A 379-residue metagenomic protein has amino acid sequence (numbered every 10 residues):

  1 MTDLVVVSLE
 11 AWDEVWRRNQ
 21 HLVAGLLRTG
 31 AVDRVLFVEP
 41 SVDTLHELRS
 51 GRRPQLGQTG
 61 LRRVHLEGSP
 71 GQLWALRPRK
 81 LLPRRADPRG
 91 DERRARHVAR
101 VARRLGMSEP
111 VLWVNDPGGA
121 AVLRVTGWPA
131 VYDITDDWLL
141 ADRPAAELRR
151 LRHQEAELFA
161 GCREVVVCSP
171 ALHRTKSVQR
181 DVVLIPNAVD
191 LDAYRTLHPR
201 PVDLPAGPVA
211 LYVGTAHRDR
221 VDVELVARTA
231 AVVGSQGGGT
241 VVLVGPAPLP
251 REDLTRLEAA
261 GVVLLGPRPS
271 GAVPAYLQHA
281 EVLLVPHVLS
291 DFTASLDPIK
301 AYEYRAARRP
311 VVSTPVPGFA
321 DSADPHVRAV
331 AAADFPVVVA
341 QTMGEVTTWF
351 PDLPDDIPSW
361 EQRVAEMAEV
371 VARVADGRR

Functional and structural regions predicted by a protein language model:
R17, G271-Y276, L283-A306, S313-S322: Nucleotide-sugar-dependent
A99-R103, A145-V165: Membrane-proximal helix-turn-helix segments that form the acceptor-binding/catalytic region of lipid-linked
A160-V182, D321: A short, active-site helix/loop in glycosyltransferases that binds the activated sugar's phosphate group
A171, I185-L197: Carbohydrate-associated surface elements
V202-V221, V226-V232, V241: Conserved donor-binding/catalytic core segment of Leloir-type glycosyltransferases
R251-P274, R373: Nucleotide-activated donor-binding/catalytic signature segment of Leloir-type glycosyltransferases, i.e., the conserved
A320-T342: Change "using UDP/GDP/dTDP sugars" to "using nucleotide sugars
G344-D376: A charged, aromatic-enriched C-terminal amphipathic alpha-helix characteristic of glycosyltransferases across folds
